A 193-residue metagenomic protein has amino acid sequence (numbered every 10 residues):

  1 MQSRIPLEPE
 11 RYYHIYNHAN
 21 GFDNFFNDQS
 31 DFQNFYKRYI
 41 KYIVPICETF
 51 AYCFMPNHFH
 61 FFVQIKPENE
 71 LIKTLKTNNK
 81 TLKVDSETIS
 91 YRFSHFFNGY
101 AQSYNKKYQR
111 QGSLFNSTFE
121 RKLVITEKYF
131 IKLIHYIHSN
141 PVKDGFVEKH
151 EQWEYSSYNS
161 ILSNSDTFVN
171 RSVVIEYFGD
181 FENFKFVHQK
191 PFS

Functional and structural regions predicted by a protein language model:
M1-S193: Short catalytic/metal-binding and nucleic-acid-binding patches
